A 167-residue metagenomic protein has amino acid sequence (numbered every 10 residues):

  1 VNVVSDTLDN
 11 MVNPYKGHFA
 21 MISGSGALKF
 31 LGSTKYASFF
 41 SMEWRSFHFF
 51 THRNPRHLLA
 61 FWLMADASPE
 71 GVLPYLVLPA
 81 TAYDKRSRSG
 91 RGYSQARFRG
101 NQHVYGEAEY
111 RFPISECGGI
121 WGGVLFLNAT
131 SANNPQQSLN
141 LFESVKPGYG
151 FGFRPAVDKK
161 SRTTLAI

Functional and structural regions predicted by a protein language model:
N2-W121, L125-L127, P135, F142: C-terminal outer-membrane beta-barrel translocator/porin domains of Gram-negative envelope proteins and their
N128-T130, D158: Short connector loops/turns at beta-strand edges and beta->alpha or beta->beta junctions
A132-Q136, R162: Short active-site-adjacent structural elements
N140-I167: C-terminal beta-signal and terminal closure region of outer-membrane beta-barrel proteins
